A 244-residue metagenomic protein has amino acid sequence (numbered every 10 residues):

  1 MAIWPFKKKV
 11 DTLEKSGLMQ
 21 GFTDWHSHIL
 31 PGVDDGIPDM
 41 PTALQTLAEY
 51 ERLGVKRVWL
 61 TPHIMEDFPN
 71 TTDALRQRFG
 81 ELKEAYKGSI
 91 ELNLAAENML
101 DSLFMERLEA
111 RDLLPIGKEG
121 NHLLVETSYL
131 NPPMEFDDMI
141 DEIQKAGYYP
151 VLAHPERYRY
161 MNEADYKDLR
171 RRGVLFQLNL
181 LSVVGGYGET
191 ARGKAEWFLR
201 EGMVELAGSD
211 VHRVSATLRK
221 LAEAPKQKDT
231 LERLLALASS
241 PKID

Functional and structural regions predicted by a protein language model:
M1-S89: An N-terminally biased module of ancient metal coordination in phosphate/nucleic-acid-related enzymes
A2, K8-K9, L221-D244: Mid-to-C-terminal alpha-helical segments outside catalytic/metal-binding sites
A2, T71-F176: Extended substrate/RNA-proximal surfaces in nucleic-acid metabolism proteins
T23-I29, V58-L60, L92-A96, L123-V125 (+3 more regions): Hydrophobic faces of well-ordered beta-strands that scaffold small-molecule active sites in alpha/beta enzyme cores
T42-T46, A74, R78-L82, M139 (+4 more regions): A general structural detector for well-ordered alpha-helical segments in enzyme core domains, enriched
E51, Q144, L199-R200: Non-catalytic positions within long, well-ordered alpha-helices that form the structural scaffold/packing of enzyme
M65-F68, M99-S102, E156-M161, V183-G186 (+1 more regions): Active-site environment of divalent metal-dependent phosphoester hydrolases
V204-R219: Short acidic/histidine-rich active-site segments
